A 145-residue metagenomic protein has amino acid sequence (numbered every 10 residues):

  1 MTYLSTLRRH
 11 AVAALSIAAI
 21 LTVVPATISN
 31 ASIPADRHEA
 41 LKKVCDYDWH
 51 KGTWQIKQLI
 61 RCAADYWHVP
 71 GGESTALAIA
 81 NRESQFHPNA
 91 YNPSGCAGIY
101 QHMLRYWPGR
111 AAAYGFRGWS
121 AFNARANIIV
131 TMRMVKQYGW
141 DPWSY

Functional and structural regions predicted by a protein language model:
M1-A31: Secretory targeting and sorting signals
I20-V23, N30-Q85: Export/targeting segments at the very N-terminus of extracytoplasmic proteins
G52, N92-G95: Residue-level signature of the cytosolic catalytic core of signaling kinases
R61, A112-G115: Glycine/charged-rich beta-loop-alpha catalytic/anionic-binding loops adjacent to active sites
D65, N81-Q85, L104-P108, M132-D141: Sec-exported extracytoplasmic/periplasmic mature domains
V69-L77, P88-P93, W119-F122, W140-Y145: Surface-exposed patches in mature extracellular/periplasmic domains of secreted proteins
S94-A113: Substrate-binding/active-site groove segments that recognize and process beta-1,4-linked N-acetyl-hexosamine
F116-I129: A short, structured beta-strand-centered segment in the mid-to-C-terminal lobe of catalytic cores from group-transfer
